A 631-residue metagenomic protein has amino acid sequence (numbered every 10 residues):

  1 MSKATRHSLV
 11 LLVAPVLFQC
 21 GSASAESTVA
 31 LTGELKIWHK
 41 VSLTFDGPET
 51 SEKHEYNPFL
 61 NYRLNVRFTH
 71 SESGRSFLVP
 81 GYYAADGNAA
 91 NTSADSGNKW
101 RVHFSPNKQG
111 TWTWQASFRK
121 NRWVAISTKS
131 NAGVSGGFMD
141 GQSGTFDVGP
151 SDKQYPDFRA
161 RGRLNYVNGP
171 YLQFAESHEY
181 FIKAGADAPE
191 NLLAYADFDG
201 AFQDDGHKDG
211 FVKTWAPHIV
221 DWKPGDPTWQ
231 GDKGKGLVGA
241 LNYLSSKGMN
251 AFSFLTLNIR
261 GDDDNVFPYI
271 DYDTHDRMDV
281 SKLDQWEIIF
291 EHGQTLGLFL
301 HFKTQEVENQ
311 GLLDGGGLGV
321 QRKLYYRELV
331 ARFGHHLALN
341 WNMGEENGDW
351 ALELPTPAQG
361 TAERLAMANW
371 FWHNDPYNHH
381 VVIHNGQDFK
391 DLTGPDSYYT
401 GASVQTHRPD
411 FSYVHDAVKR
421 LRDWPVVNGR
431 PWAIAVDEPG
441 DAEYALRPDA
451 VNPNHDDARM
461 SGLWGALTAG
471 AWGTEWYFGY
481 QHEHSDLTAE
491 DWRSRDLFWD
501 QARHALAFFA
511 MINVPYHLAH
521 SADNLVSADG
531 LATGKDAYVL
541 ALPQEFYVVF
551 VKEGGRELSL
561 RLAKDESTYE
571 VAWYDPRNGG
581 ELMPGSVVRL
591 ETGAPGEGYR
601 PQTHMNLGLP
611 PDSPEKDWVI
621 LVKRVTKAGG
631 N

Functional and structural regions predicted by a protein language model:
S8-Q19: Bacterial N-terminal signal peptides
A23-A25: Boundary at the C-terminal end of the N-terminal hydrophobic targeting segment
I37, V41-S42, S51-L64, F77-V148: Ligand-binding face of N-terminal immunoglobulin V-set domains in extracellular IgSF glycoproteins
T50-H54, P431-I434, D441-A445, D457-S586 (+2 more regions): Aromatic- and carboxylate-lined catalytic core of secreted/periplasmic carbohydrate-active enzymes
R63, N121-W123, G133-S143, S151 (+1 more regions): Active-site mouth of glycoside hydrolases
R67-R75, D86, Y574-G579: Change "in extracellular beta-sheet-rich domains … of secreted and cell-surface proteins" to "in beta-sheet-rich domains
A186, F211-V220, G225-K235, K282-L283 (+5 more regions): Extended substrate-binding grooves/exosites of carbohydrate-active enzymes
L324, E345-L497, L540: Extracellular glycoside hydrolase catalytic/binding regions
